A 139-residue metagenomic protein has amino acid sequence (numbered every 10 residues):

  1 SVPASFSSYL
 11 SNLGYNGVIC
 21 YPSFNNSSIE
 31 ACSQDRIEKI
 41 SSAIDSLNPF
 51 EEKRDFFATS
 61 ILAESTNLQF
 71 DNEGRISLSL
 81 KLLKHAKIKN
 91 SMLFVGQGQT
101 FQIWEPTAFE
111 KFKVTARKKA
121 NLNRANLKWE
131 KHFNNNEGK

Functional and structural regions predicted by a protein language model:
S1-I29, Q34: A positional/architectural concept
S1-V2, A31, G74-L78, L82 (+1 more regions): Short, structured motif recognition centered on aromatic/hydrophobic residues
Y21-S28, V95-T100, L122: Short amphipathic alpha-helical linker/capping segments at the junctions of internal repeats and modular domains
E30, Q34-L68: Helix-adjacent hinge/juxtasegments
T66-K89: Beta-rich strand-turn-strand
K84-P106, K113: Short conserved catalytic/interaction loops centered on acidic-Pro-aromatic/His motifs
Q102, P106-K139: Short, Lys/Arg-rich amphipathic alpha-helical interaction segments that bind nucleic acids or acidic protein surfaces
